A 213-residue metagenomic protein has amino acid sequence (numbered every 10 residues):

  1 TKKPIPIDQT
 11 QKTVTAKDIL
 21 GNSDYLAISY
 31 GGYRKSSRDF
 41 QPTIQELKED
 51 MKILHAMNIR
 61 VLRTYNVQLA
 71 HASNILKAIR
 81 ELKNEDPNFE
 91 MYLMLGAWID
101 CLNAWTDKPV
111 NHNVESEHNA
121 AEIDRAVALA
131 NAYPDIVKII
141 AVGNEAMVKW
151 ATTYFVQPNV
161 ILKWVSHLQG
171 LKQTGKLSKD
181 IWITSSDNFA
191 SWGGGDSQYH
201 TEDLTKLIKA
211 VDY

Functional and structural regions predicted by a protein language model:
T1-I19, H167, W182-T184, Y213: Substrate-binding and catalytic surfaces of secreted/luminal carbohydrate-active proteins
Q9-T15, E49, N74, A121-A128 (+1 more regions): Alpha-helical scaffolding within the catalytic cores of extracellular/periplasmic polymer-degrading hydrolases
T13-D100, W105, P109-V110, S116-I123: N-terminal carbohydrate-binding/catalytic regions of secreted carbohydrate-active enzymes
D24-L26, N58-R60, P87-L93, P134-K138 (+2 more regions): Short, well-ordered coil/turn segments that N-cap beta-strands
F40-T43, T64, Q68, D135 (+2 more regions): Amphipathic alpha-helical protein-protein interaction segments
R63-V67, I140, S186: Catalytic beta/alpha-barrel core
N74-E85, R125-A132, W164-G175, A210: Alpha-helical structural signal in soluble globular domains
S116-H118, K138, E145-Y213: Noncatalytic carbohydrate-binding groove/subsite architecture in carbohydrate-active enzymes
